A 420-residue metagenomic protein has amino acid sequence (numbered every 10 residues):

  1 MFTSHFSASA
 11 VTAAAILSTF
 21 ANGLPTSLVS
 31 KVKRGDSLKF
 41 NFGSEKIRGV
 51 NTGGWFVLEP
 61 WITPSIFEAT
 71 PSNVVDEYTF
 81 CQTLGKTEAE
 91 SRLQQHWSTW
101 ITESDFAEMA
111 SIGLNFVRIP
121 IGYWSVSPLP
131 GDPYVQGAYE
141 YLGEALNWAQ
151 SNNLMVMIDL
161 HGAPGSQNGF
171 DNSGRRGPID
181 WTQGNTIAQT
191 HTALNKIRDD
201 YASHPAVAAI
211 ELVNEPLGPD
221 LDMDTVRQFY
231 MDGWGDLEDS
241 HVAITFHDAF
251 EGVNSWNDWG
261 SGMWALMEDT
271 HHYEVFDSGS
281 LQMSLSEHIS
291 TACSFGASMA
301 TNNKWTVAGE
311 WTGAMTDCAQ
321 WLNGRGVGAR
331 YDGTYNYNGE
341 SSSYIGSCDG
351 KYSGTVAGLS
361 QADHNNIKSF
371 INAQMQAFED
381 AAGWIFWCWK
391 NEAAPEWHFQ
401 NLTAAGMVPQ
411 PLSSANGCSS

Functional and structural regions predicted by a protein language model:
M1-K31: Fungal secretory targeting signals
A21-E59: N-terminal module-boundary/linker segments of secreted carbohydrate-active enzymes
R48-T52, V117-I119, V156-L160, A208-I210 (+4 more regions): Hydrophobic faces of well-ordered beta-strands that scaffold small-molecule active sites in alpha/beta enzyme cores
G54, L58-Q136, W384: Active-site-adjacent substrate/metal-binding segments within catalytic domains of carbohydrate-active enzymes
P60-V75, P133-G137, G165-T182, L322-G333 (+2 more regions): Aromatic- and acidic-residue-enriched segments that line the glycan-binding/catalytic groove of carbohydrate-active
E90-V117, G131-G162, S173-A209, F229 (+1 more regions): An active-site-proximal structural segment forming one wall of the substrate-binding cleft that immediately precedes
A206-V207, V213-N372: Extracellular glycoside hydrolase catalytic/binding regions
Y344-S420: Aromatic-rich peripheral "rim/lid" segments of glycoside hydrolase catalytic domains that contact and position glycan
